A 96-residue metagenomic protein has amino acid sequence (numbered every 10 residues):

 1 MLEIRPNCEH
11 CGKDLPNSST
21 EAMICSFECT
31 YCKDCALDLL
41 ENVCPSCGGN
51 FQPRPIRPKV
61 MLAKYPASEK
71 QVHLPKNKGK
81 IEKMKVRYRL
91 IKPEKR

Functional and structural regions predicted by a protein language model:
L2-R96: Intrinsically disordered, low-complexity regulatory regions in eukaryotic proteins
